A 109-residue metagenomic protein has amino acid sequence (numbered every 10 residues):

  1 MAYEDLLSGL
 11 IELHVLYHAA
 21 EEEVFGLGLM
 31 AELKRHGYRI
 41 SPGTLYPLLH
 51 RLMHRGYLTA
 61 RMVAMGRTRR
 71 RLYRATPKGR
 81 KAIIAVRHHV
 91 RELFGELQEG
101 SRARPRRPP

Functional and structural regions predicted by a protein language model:
A2-T44: N-terminal helix-turn-helix DNA-binding core of bacterial DNA-binding proteins
L16, M30, Y46, R91-F94 (+1 more regions): Conserved protein kinase catalytic domain
E21-V24, R55, G79: Short, charged/polar surface micro-motifs in flexible loops or helix N-caps
L45-P47, R51-L52: Basic amphipathic alpha-helical segments that dock to polyanions
R55-R69, R74: Beta-hairpin "wing" of winged helix-turn-helix
R69-R87: Basic, amphipathic "hinge/linker" alpha-helix immediately C-terminal to the N-terminal HTH DNA-binding motif
K81-P109: Amphipathic alpha-helical dimerization/coiled-coil segments that flank or bridge DNA-binding/regulatory modules
